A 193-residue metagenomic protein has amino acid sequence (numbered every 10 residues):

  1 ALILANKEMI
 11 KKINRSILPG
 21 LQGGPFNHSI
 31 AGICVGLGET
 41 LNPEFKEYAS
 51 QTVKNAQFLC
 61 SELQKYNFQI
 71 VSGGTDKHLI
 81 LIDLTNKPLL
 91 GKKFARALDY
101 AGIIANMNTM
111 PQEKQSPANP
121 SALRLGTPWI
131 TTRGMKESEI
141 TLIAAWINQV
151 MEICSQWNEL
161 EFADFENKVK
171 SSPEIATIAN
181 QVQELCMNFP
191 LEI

Functional and structural regions predicted by a protein language model:
A1-L90, K170: Active-site C-terminal subdomain of aminotransferase-like
A5-K7, P19, E39-N42, N86 (+4 more regions): Short, well-ordered loop/turn and helix-capping segments at boundaries between secondary-structure elements and domains
G20, G24, T40, E44 (+5 more regions): Short secondary-structure junctions and interdomain/linker hinges
A49-V53, C60, L81, A95 (+4 more regions): Generic hydrophobic alpha-helical scaffold/packing signal
Q69-E137: Conserved PLP-binding catalytic core of the aspartate aminotransferase-like
P117-I193: PLP-dependent enzyme catalytic core of the Aspartate aminotransferase-like
